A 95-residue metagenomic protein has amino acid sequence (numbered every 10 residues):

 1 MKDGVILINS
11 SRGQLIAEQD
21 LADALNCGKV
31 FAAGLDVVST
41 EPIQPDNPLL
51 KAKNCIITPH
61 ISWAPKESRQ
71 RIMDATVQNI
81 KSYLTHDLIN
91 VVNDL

Functional and structural regions predicted by a protein language model:
M1-P48: Rossmann-like adenosine-cofactor binding region
S39-L95: C-terminal helix-to-coil terminal segments
